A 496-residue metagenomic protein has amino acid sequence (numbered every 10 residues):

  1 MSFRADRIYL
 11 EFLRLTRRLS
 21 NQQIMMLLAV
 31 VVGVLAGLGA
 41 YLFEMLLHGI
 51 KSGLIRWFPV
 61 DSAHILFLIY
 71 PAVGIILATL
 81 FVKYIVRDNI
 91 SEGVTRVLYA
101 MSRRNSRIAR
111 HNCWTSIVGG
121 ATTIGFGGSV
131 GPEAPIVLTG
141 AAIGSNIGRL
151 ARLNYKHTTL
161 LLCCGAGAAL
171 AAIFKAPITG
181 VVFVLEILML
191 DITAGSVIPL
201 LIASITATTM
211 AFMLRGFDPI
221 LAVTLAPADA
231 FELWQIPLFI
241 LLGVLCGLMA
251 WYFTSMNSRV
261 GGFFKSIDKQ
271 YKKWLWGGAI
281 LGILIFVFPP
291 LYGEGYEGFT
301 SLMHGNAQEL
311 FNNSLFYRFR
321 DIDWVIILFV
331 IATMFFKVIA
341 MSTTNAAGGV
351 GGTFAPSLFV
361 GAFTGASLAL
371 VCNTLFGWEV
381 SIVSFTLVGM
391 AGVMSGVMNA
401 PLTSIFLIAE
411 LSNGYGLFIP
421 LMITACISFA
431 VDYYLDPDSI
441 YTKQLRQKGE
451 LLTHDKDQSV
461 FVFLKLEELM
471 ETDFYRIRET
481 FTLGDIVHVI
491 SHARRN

Functional and structural regions predicted by a protein language model:
M1-S491, R495-N496: Alpha-helical transmembrane segments and immediately membrane-proximal extracytoplasmic
